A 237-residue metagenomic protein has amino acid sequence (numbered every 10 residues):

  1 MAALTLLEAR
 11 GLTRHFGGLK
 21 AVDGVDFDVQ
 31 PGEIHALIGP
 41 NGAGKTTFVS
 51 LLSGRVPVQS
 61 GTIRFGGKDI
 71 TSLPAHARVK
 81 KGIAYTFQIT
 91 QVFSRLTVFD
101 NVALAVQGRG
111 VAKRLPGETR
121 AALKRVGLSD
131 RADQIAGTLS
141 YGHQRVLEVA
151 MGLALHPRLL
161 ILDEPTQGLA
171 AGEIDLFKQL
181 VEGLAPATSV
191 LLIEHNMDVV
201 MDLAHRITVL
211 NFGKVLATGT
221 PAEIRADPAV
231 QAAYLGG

Functional and structural regions predicted by a protein language model:
A2-G237: Glycine-rich phosphate-binding loops of nucleotide-dependent enzymes
